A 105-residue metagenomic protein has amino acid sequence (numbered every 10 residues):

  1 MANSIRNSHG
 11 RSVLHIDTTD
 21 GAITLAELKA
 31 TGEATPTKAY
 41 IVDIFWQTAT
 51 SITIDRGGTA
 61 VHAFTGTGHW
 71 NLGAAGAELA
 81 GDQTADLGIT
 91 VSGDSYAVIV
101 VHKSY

Functional and structural regions predicted by a protein language model:
M1-V13, D20, T90-Y105: C-terminal interaction-tip segments
L14, L25-K29, V61-A63: Local beta-strand/beta-hairpin segments that build beta-sheet-rich folds
L25-I52: Beta-rich globular "head" domains
A49-F64: Short, surface-exposed beta-strand/strand-loop-strand elements in extracellular ectodomains
I52-I54, W70-N71, T90-Y96: Structured N-terminal alpha/beta-domain signature that marks small ligand/cofactor-binding or signaling modules
H62-G76: Short, solvent-exposed S/T- and G/P-enriched segments that are highly enriched in secreted/extracellular and lumenal
G76-Y96: Noncatalytic modules at the cell exterior or secretory-pathway interfaces, chiefly beta-strand-rich lectin/adhesion
